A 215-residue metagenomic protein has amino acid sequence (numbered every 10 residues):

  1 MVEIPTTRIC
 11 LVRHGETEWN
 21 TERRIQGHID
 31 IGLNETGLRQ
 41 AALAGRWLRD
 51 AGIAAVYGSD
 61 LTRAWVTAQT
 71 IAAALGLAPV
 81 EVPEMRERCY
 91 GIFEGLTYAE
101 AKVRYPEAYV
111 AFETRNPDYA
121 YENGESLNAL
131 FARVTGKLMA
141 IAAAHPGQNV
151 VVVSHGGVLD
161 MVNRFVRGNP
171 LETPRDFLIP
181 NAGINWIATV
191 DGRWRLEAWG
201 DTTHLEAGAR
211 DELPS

Functional and structural regions predicted by a protein language model:
V2-E3, W65, A73, T135-R193: Active-site-adjacent alpha-helix immediately C-terminal to a catalytic or transition-state-stabilizing loop
E3-I4, L43-Y109: Phosphate-coordination/substrate-recognition cap region in phosphate-metabolizing enzymes
T7, G52-A54, P146-V150: Short coil/turn segments at beta-strand junctions that form active-site/ligand-binding loops
R8-H14, V152-V153: Short, hydrophobic/glycine-enriched beta-strand segments
C10, E16-I71, R104, A120-T135: Loop-to-helix element that buttresses phosphate recognition and phosphoryl-transfer chemistry
C10, V80-V82, E197: General small-molecule cofactor/ligand-binding pocket signal
G15, G156, T202: Active-site metal-binding loops of divalent metal-dependent hydrolases
E197-S215: Acidic, His/Gly-rich catalytic cores of divalent-metal-dependent hydrolytic chemistry
